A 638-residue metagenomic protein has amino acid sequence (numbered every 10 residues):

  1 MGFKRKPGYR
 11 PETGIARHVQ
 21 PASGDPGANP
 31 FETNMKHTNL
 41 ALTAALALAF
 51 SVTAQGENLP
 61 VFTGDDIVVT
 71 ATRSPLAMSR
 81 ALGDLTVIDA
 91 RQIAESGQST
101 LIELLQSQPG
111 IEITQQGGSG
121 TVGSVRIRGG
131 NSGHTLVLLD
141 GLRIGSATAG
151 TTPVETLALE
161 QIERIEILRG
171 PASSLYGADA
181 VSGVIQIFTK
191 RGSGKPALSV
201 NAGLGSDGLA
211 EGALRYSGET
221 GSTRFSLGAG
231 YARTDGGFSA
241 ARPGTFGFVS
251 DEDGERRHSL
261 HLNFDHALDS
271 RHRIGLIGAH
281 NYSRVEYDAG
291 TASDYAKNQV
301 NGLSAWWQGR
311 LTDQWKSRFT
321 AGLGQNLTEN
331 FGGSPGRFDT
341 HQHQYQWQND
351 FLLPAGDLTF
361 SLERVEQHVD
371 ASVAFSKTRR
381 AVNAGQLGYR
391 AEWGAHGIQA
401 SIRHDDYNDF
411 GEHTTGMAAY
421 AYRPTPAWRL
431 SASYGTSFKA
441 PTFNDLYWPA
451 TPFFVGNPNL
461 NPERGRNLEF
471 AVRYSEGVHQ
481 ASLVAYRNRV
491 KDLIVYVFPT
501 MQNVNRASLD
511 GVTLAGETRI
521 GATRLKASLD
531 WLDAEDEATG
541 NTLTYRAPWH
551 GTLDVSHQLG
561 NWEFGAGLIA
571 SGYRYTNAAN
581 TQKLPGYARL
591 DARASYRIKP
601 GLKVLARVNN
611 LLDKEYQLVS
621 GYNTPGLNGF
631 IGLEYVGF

Functional and structural regions predicted by a protein language model:
M1-Q108, A267-S270, T518: N-terminal Sec signal peptide and the immediately downstream disordered periplasmic leader that contains the TonB box
I102, Q106-L142, E163: Extracytoplasmic beta-strand/coil segments of soluble accessory domains associated with Gram-negative outer-membrane
L142-R169: Short acidic/polar hinge/loop motifs at secondary-structure boundaries that mediate gating or recognition
S173-S174, Q186, S193-K195, S199-G203 (+2 more regions): Periplasmic-side early beta-strands and strand-to-turn transitions of outer-membrane beta-barrels
S226, D265-S283, K297-R423, Y474 (+3 more regions): Face-selective signature of the C-terminal outer-membrane beta-barrel domain
A292-R310, F338-H343, N408-F410, Y420-R423 (+6 more regions): Outer-membrane beta-barrel signature, preferentially recognizing the C-terminal barrel domain of Gram-negative
A355, E392-G397, A481, A485-R489 (+4 more regions): Gram-negative outer-membrane beta-barrel transporters
A471-R473, P625-F638: Outer-membrane beta-barrel "beta-signal"
